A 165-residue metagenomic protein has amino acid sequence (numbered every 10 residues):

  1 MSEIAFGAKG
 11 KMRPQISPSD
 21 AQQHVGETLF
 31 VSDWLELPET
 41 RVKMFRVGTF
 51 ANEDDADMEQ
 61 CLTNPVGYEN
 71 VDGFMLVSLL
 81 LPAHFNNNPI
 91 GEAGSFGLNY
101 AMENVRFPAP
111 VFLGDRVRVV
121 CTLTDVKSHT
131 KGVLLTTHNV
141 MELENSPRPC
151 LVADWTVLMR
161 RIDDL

Functional and structural regions predicted by a protein language model:
M1-H24, F107-L165: HotDog/MaoC-like acyl-thioester-processing domains
S2-N99, D164: Hot-dog-fold acyl-thioester-processing enzymes
F30, W34-E36, R106, T156-L158: Generic structural detector for well-ordered beta-strands
V31-S32, M102, T137, V152: Hydrophobic residues on conserved beta-strands that form the core of alpha/beta folds
G91-L113: Mid-chain, well-packed structural core segment of small domains
